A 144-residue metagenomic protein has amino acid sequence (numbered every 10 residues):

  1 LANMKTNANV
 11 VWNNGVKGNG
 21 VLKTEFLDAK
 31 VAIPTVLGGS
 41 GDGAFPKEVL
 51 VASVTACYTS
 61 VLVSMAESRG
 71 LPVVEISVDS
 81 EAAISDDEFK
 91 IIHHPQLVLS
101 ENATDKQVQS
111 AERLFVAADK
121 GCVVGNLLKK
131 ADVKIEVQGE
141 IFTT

Functional and structural regions predicted by a protein language model:
L1-A52, S60-T144: Extended beta-strand/beta-hairpin segments
